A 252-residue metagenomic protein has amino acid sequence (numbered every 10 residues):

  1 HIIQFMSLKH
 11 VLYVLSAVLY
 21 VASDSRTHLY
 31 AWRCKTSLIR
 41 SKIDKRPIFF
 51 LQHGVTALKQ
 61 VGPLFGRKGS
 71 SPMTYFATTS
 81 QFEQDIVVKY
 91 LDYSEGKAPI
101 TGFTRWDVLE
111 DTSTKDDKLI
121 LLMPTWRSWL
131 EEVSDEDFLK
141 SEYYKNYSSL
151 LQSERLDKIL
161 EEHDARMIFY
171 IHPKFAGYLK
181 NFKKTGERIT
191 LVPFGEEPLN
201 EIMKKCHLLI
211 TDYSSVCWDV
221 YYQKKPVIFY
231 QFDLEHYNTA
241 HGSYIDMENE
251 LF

Functional and structural regions predicted by a protein language model:
H1-E110: Active-site and donor-binding regions of nucleotide-sugar-utilizing enzymes
Q4-V11, P173-W218: Donor nucleotide-activated moiety binding/catalytic core segment of transferases that use nucleotide-activated donors
S25-L29, G54-A57, Q81-Q84, T104-D107 (+5 more regions): Short, solvent-exposed loop/turn segments at secondary-structure junctions
W32-G54, L139-S149, K225-H236: A short, gly/pro- and small-residue-rich
R40, I159, I202, D219: Hydrophobic/aromatic ligand-binding patch that stacks against planar heteroaromatic rings of cofactors or nucleotides
S71-F76, R166-M167, K205-L208, F252: Short active-site oxyanion
T104-N181: Conserved catalytic-core segment of nucleotide-activated headgroup transferases in glycan assembly
N181-G186, S215-F252: Catalytic binding pocket for nucleotide-activated donors in carbohydrate/polymer assembly enzymes
